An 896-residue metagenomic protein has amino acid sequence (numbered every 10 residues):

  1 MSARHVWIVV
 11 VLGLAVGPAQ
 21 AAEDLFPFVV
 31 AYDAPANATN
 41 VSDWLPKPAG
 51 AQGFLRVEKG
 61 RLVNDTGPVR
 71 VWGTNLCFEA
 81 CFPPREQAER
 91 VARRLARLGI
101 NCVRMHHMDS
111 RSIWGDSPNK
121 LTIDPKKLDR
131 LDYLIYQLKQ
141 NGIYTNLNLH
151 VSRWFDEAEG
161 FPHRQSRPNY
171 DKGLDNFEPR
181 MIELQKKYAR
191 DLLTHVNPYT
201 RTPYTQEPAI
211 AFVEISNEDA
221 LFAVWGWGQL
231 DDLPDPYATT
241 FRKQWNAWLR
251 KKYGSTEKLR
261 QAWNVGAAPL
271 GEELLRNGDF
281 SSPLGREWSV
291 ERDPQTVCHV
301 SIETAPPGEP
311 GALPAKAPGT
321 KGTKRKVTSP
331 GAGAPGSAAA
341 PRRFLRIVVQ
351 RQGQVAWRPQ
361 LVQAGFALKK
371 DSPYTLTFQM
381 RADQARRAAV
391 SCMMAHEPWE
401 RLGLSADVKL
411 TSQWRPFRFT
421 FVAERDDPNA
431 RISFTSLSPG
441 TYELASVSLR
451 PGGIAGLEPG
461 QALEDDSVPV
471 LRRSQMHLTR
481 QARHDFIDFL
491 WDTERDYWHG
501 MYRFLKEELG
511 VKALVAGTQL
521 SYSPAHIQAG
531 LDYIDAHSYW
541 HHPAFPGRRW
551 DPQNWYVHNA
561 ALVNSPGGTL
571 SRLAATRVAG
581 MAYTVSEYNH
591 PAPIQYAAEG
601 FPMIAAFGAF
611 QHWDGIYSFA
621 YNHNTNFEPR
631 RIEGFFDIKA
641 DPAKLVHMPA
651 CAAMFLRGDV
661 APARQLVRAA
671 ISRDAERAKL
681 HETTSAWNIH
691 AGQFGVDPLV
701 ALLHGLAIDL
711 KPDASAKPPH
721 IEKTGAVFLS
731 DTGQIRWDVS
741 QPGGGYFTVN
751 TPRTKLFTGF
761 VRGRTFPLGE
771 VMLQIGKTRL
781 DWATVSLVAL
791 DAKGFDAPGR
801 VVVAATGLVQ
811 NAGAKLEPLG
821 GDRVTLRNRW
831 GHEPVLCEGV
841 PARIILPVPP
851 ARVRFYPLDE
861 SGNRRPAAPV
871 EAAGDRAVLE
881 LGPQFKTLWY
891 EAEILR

Functional and structural regions predicted by a protein language model:
V6-G17: Bacterial N-terminal signal peptides
A21-A51: N-terminal pre-domain segments of enzymes
P48-E273, H396-S412, R418, V422-R503 (+3 more regions): Active-site mouth of glycoside hydrolases
T194, D496-A516, S523-H541, Y556-E722 (+1 more regions): Catalytic-core region of carbohydrate-active enzymes that cleave or remodel glycosidic bonds
G266-P469: Extracellular and organelle-lumenal recognition/adhesion modules and their flexible linkers in secreted
G510, V840-L881: Proteolytic-maturation and junctional protease-sensitive modules
A652-A653, R657-V848, V853-P857: Long, low-hydrophobicity ectodomains and other hydrophilic envelope-associated domains
D875-R896: C-terminal beta-strand-rich structural cap/linker in extracellular carbohydrate-active enzymes
